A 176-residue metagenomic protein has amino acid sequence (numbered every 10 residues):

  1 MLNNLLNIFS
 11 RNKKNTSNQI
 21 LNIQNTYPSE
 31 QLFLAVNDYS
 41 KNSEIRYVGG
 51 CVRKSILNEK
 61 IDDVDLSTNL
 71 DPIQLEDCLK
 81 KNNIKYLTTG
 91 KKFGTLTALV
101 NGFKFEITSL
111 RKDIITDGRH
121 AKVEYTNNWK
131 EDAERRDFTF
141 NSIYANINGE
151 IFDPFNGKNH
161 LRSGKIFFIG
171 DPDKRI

Functional and structural regions predicted by a protein language model:
M1-I176: Catalytic cores of the polymerase beta-like nucleotidyltransferase superfamily and closely associated nucleotide
